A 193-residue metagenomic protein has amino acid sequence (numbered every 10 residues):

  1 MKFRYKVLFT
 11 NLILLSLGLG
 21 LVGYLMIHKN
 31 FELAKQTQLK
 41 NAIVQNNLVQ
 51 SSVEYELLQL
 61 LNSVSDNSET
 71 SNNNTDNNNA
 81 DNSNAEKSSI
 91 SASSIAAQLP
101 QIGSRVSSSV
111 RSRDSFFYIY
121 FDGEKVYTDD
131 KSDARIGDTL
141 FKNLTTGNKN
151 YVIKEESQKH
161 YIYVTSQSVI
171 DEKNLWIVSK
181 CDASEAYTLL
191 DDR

Functional and structural regions predicted by a protein language model:
F3-K29: Extreme N-terminal signal-anchor transmembrane helix of membrane signaling/transducer proteins, especially in bacteria
L19-I43, D191-D192: N-terminal membrane-insertion alpha helix
Q45-N67: N-terminal alpha-helical signal peptides/signal-anchor transmembrane segments
S89-A96, G103, K125-K159: Extracytoplasmic/periplasmic sensor domains and loops in membrane signaling proteins
A97-K125: Short N-terminal helix-loop-first-beta-strand/juxtamembrane motif that initiates sensory/input modules
S157-S168, L175: A short beta-strand signature within small-molecule sensing/ligand-binding domains used in signal transduction
I177-S179: Sensory beta-strand/linker motifs that couple input domains to effectors
C181-R193: Membrane-interface helix-start motif
